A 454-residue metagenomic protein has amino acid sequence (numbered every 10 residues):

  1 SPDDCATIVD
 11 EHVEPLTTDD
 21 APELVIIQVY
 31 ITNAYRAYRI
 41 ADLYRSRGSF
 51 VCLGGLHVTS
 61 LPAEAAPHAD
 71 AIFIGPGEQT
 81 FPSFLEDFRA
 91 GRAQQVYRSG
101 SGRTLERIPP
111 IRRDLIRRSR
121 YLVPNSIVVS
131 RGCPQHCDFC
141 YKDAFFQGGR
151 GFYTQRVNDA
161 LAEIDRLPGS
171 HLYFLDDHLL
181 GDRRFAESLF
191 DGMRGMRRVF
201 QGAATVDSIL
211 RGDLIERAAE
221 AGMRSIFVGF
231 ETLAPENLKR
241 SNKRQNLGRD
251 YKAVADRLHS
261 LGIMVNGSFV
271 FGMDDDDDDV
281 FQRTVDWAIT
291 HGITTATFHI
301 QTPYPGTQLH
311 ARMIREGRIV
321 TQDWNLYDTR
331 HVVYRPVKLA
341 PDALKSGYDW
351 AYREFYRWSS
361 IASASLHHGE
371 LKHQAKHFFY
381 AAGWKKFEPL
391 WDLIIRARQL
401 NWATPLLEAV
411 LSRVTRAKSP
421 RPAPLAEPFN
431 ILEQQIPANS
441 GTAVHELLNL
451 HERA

Functional and structural regions predicted by a protein language model:
S1-C5, V254-V265, H291, E354-W358: A structural motif corresponding to the C-terminal end of an alpha-helix and its immediate exit/capping segment
S1-L167: Acidic, low-complexity intrinsically disordered segments
C5-I8, E23, F88, R117 (+3 more regions): Radical SAM enzyme core and accessory elements
I27, L53, I74, F174-D176 (+2 more regions): Conserved beta-strand positions
C52, F73, V96-Y97, Q201-A203 (+2 more regions): Structural detector of well-ordered beta-strand residues that form the stable sheet scaffold of enzyme domains
P62-E64, R184, E236-S241, F271-D279 (+2 more regions): Flexible glycine/acidic-rich beta-alpha junction loops that bind and position SAM and/or redox cofactors in anaerobic
E64-P82, R217-I226, R283-F298: Structural recognition of alpha->loop->beta junctions
P109-N266, F271-M273, D279-Q282, D286: Radical SAM [4Fe-4S] cluster-binding motif and immediate context
